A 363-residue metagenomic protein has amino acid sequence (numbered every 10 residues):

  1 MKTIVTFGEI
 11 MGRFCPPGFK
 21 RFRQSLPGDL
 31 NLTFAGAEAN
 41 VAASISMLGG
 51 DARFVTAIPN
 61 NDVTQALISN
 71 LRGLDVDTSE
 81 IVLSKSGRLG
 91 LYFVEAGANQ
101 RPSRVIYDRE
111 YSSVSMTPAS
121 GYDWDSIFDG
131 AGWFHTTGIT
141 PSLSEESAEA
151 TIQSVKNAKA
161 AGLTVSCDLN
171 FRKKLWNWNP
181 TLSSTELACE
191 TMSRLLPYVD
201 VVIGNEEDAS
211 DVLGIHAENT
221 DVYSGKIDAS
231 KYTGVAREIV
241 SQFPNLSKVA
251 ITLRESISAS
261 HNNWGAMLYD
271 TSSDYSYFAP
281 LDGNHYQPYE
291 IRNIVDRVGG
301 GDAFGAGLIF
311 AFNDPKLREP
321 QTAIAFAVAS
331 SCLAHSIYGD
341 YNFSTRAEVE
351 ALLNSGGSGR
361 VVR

Functional and structural regions predicted by a protein language model:
M1-D77, G97-Q100, V114-S120, F278-Q287 (+3 more regions): Glycine-rich phosphate/adenosyl-contacting loop at the front of the ribokinase-like
M1-V5, K156-N157, I215-R363: Conserved phosphate-binding/catalytic region of the ribokinase-like
G12, N60, F171, D208 (+2 more regions): Short, glycine/acidic-enriched loop or turn micro-motifs at the edges of active sites
F14, L175, V212, A334 (+1 more regions): Residues that scaffold the ATP/ADP-binding catalytic core of kinase and kinase-like folds
I45, N205, G301: Short, conserved phosphate/pyrophosphate- and ester-handling motifs at nucleotide-, phospho-/glycolipid
D51-G138, S154, A158-A161, C167 (+1 more regions): Conserved N-terminal subdomain of the carbohydrate kinase-like
W124, M192, I294: Acidic, amphipathic alpha-helical patches
W133, I139-N262: Conserved beta-alpha-beta core of the PfkB/ribokinase-like small-molecule kinase fold
